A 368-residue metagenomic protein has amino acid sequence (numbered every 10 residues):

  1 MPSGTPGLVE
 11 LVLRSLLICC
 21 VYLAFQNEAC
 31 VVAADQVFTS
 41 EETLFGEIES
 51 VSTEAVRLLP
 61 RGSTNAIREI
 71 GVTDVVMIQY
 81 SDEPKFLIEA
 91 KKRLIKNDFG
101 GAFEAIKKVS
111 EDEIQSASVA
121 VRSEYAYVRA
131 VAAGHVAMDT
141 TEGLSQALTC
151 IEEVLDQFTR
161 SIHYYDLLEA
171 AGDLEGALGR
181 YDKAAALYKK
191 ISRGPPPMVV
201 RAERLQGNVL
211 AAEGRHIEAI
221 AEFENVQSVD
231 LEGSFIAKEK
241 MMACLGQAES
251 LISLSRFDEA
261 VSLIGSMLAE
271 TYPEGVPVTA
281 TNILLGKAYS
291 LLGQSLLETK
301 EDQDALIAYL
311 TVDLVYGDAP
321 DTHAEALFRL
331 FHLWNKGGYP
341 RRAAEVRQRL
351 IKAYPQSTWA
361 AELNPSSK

Functional and structural regions predicted by a protein language model:
C30-D173, A177, L231-G233, Y272-T281: Compositionally biased alpha-helical segments
R61-E69, V109-R122, L155-L167, L178 (+6 more regions): Short solvent-exposed coil/turn linkers within tandem alpha-helical repeat scaffolds
